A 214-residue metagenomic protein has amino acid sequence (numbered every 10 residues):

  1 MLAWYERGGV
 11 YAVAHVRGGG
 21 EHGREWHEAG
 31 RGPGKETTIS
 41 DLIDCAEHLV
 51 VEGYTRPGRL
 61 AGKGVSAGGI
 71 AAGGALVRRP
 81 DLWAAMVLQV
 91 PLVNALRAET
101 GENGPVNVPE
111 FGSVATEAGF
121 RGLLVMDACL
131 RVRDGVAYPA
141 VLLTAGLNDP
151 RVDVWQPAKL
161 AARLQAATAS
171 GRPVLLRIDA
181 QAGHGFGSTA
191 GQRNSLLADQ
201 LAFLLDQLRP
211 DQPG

Functional and structural regions predicted by a protein language model:
M1-G58, V65, A98-T100, A182: Cap/lid segment of the alpha/beta-hydrolase catalytic domain
G23-R24, G73-L124, L130: Hydrolase active-site cap/lid region
G62-G64, Q89, T144: Short beta-strand immediately N-terminal to the catalytic nucleophile in serine-hydrolase-like folds
G64-A72: Gly/Ala-rich beta-loop-alpha elbow adjacent to hydrolase catalytic centers
D134-V141, R172: Short, proline-enriched alpha-helix->beta-strand connector loops that line the catalytic pocket of alpha/beta-hydrolase
L143-A145, D149: Short beta-strand/loop motif that positions the catalytic acidic residue of the alpha/beta-hydrolase fold
P150-K159: Conserved alpha/beta-hydrolase "acid-adjacent" motif
A158, Q165-G214: C-terminal catalytic histidine-bearing segment of alpha/beta-hydrolase fold enzymes
